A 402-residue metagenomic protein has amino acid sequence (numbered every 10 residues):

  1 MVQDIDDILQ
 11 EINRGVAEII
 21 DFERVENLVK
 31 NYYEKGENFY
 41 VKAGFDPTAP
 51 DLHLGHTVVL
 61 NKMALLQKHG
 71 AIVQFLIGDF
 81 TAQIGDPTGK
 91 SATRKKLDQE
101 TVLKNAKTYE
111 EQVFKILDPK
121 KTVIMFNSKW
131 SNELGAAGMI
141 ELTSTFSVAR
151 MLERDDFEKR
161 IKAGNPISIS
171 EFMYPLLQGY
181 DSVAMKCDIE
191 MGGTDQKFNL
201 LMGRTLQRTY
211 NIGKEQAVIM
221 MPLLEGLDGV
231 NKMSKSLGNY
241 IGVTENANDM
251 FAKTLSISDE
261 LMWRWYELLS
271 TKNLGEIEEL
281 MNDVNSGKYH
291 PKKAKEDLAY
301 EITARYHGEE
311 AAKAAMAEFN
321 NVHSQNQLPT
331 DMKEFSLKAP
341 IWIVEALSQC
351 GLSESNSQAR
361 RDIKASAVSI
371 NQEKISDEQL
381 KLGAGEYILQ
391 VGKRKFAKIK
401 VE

Functional and structural regions predicted by a protein language model:
M1-K42: Positively charged, low-complexity intrinsically disordered leader regions
N27-D86, M191-K197, G203: N-terminal catalytic cores of NTP/NDP-binding nucleotidyl/phosphoryl-transfer enzymes
V59-M63, L176, N199-Q207, I302 (+1 more regions): Buried hydrophobic packing segments
I84-G89, G135-A137: Short, conserved acidic/polar surface loops in the N-terminal third of protein domains
P87-L103: A charged helix-plus-loop insertion that forms the helical arch/lid used to bind and gate nucleic-acid substrates
K90-K95, E141-S144, L237: Short, hinge-like loop/turn segments at secondary-structure boundaries
D98-M220, E225-G229: Divalent-metal (Mg2+/Mn2+/Ca2+)-assisted nucleotide/phosphate chemistry catalytic cores
L206-E402: Conserved nucleotide- and phosphate/pyrophosphate-binding catalytic cores in adenylate/nucleotidyl-handling enzymes
